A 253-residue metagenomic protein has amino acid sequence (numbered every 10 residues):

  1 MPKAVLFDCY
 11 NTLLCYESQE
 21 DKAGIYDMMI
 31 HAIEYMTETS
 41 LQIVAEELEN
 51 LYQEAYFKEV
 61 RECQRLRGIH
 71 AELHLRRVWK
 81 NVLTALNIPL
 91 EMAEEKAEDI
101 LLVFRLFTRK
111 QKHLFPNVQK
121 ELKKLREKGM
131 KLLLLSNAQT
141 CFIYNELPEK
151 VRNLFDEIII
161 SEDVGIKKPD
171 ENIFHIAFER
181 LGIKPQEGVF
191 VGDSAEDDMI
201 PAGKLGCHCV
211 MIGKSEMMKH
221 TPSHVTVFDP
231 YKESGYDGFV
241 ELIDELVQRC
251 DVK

Functional and structural regions predicted by a protein language model:
M1-V5, C15-E17, Y35-I43, H113 (+2 more regions): Asp-based, Mg2+/Mn2+-dependent phosphohydrolase catalytic module
P2-P116: N-terminal helical cap/lid subdomain that shapes the substrate entry/recognition surface in HAD-like hydrolases
